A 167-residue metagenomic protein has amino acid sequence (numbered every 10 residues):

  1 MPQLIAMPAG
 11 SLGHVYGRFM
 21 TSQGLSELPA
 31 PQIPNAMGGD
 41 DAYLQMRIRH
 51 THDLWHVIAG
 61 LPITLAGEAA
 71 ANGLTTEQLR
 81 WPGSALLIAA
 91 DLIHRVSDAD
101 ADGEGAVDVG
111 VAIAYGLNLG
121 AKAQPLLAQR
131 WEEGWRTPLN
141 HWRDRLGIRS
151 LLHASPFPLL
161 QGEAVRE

Functional and structural regions predicted by a protein language model:
M1-R143: Core of folded catalytic or high-affinity ligand/protein-binding domains in predominantly eukaryotic proteins
P2, R130, W135-E167: Sequence termini and other peripheral, non-core segments
